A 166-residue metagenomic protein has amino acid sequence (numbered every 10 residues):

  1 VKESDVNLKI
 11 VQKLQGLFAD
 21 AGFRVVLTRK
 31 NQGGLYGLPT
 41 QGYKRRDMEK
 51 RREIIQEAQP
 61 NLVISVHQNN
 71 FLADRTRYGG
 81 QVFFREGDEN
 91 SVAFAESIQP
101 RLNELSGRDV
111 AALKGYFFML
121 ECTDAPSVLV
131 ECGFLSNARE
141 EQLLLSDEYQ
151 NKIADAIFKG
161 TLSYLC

Functional and structural regions predicted by a protein language model:
V1-A93: Catalytic-core regions of hydrolytic enzymes
G22, G79, R108-D109, D124-P126: A generic structural signal for alpha->beta connector loops
G34, N70, E104, L135-S136: Active-site/binding-pocket entry motifs
E53, A58, L72-A73, V110-C166: Active-site-adjacent mobile loop/cap segments within catalytic or ligand-binding domains
E89-K114: Active-site-adjacent substrate-binding region of metalloamidase/peptidase-like peptide-processing proteins
